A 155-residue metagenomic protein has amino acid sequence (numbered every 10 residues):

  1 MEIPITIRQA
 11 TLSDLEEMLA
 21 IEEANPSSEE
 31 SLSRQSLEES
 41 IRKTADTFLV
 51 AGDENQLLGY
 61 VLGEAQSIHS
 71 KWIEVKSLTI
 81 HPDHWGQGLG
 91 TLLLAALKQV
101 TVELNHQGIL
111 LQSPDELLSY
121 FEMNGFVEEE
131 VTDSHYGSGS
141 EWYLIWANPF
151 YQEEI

Functional and structural regions predicted by a protein language model:
P4-M18: A short beta-loop-alpha structural element at the N-terminal edge of CoA-dependent acyl/N-acetyltransferase catalytic
S13, A20-K76, H81: Acetyl-CoA-dependent GNAT
I80, G86-Q99: Conserved acetyl-CoA-binding loop-helix of GNAT-fold acetyltransferases
T101-S113: Conserved GNAT acetyl-CoA-binding A-motif
Q112, V127-Y143: Conserved catalytic-core motifs of GNAT/GCN5-like acyltransferases
Y120-E122, F126: Conserved active-site tyrosine of GNAT-family acetyltransferases
